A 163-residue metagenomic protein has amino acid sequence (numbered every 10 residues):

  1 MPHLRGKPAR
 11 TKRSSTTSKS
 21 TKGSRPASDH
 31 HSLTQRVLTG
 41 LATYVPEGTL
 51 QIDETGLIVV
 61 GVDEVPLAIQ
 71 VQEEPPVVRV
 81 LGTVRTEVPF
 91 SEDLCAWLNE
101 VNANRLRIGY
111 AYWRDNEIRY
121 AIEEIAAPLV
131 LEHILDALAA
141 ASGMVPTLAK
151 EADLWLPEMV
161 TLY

Functional and structural regions predicted by a protein language model:
M1-A68, A103-I108, W113: Charge-rich, low-complexity N-terminal segments
D29, L33-V37, P89-L94, H133-A140 (+1 more regions): Short amphipathic alpha-helical segments
V59-T86: Short N-terminal mixed-charge amphipathic segments
V65, E124-A127, L162-Y163: Short, internal active-site loops enriched in acidic
V77-A121: Short, internal acidic amphipathic alpha-helical interface segments that mediate docking to partner proteins
Y112-M144: A short, solvent-exposed beta-edge/loop patch
M144-A152: Long, charge-dense
D153-Y163: Short, highly charged C-terminal tails/helix-capping segments
